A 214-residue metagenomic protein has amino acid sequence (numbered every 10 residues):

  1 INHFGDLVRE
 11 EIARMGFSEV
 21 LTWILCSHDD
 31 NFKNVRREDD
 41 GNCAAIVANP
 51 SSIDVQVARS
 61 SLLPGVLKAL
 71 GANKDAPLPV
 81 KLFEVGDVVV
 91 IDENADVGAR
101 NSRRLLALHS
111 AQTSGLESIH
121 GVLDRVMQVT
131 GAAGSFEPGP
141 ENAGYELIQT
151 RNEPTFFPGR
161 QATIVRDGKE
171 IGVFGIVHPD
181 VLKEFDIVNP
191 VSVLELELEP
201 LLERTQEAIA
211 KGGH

Functional and structural regions predicted by a protein language model:
I1-H214: Extended beta-strand-rich architecture
